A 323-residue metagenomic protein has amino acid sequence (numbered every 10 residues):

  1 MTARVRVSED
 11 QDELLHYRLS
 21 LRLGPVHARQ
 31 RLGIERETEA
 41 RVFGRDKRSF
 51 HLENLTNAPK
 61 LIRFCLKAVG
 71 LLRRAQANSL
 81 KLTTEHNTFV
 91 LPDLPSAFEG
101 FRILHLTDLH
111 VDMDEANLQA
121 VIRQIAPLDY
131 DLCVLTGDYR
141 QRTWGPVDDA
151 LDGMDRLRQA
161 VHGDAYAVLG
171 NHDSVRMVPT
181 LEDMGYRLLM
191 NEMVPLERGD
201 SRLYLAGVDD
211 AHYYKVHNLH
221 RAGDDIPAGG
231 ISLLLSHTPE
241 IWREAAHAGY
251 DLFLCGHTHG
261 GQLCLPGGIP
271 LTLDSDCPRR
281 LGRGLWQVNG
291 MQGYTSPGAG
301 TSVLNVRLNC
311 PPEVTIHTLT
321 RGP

Functional and structural regions predicted by a protein language model:
M1-T84, P323: Non-catalytic terminal accessory segments
R48-T56, K67-Y130, G145: N-terminal signal-anchor transmembrane helix
R74-N78, H105-Q119, R140-D149, G267-P278 (+1 more regions): Acidic/histidine-rich helix-loop elements that form or flank divalent-metal/phosphate-binding sites at the catalytic
L82, L91-L104, V194-G207, Q287-Q292 (+1 more regions): Beta-strand-turn-beta hairpins that frame and shape the catalytic cleft of phosphate-ester-processing enzymes
L104-T107, L132-D138, D164-N171, L189-N191 (+4 more regions): Active-site neighborhood of phospho(di)ester-bond hydrolases with catalytic His/Asp-centered motifs
E115-R198: Core catalytic region of metal-dependent phosphoesterases/phosphodiesterases, especially metallo-beta-lactamase-like
D183-M184, R198-S236, W242-R243, A248 (+1 more regions): Binuclear metal-dependent hydrolase catalytic cores centered on His/Asp/Glu-rich metal-binding motifs
P239-T318: Conserved beta-sheet core of the metallophosphoesterase superfamily
